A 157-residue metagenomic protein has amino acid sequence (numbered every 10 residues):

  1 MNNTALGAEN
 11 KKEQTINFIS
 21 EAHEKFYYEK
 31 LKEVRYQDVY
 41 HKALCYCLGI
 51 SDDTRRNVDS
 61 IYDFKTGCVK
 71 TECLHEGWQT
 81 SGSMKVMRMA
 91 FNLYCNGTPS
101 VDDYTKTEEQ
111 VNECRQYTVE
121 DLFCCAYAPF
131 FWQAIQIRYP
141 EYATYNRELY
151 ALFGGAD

Functional and structural regions predicted by a protein language model:
M1-M84, R88-F91, C95-D157: Extended, charge-biased low-complexity segments that typically form long amphipathic alpha-helices/coiled-coils
